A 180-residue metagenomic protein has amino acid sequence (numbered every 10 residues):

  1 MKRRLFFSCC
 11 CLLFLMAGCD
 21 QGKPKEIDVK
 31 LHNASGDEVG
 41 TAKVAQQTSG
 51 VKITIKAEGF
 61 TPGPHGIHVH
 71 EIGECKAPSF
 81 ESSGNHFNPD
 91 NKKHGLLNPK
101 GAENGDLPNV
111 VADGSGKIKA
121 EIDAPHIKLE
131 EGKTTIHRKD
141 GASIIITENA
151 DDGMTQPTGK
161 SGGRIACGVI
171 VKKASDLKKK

Functional and structural regions predicted by a protein language model:
M1-F7: Bacterial N-terminal signal peptides that target proteins for export
C11-L12: Repetitive helical segments and hydrophobic/amphipathic motifs
C19-P64, V69-K180: N-terminal leader/targeting pre-sequences
